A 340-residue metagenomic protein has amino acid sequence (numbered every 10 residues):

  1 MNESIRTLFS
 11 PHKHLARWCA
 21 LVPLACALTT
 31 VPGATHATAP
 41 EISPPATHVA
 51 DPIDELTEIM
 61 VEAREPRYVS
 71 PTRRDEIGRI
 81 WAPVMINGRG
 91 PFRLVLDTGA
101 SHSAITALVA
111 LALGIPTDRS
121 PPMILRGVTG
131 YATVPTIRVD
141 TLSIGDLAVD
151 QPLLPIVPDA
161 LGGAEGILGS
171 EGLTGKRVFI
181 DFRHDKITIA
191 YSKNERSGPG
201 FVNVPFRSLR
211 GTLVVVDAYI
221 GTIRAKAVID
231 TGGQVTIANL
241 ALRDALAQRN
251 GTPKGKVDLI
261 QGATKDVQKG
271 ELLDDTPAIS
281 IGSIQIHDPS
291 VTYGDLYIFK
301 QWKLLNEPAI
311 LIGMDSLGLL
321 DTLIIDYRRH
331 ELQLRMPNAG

Functional and structural regions predicted by a protein language model:
M1-H14: N-terminal secretory signal peptides that target proteins for export/translocation
N2, G33-G340: Pepsin/retropepsin-fold aspartyl endopeptidases
A16-W18, P40: Alpha-helical and His/Cys-centered functional microenvironments
W18-T30: Bacterial N-terminal signal peptides
